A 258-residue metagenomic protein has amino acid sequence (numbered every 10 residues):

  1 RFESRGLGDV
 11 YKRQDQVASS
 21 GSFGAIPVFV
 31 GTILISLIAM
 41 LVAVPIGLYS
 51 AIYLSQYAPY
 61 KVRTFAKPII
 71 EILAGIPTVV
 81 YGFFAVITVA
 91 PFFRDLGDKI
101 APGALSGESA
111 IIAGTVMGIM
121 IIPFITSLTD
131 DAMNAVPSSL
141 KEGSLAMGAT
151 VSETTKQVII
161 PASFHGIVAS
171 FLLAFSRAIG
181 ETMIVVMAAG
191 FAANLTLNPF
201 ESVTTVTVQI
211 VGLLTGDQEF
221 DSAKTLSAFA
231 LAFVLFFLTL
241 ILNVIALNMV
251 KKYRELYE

Functional and structural regions predicted by a protein language model:
R1-Y11: Single conserved hydrophobic/aromatic residue that forms the stacking wall/gate of nucleotide- or nucleobase-binding
S22-S36, D95-F124: Loop-to-helix entry region at the N-terminal start of transmembrane alpha-helices in multi-pass membrane transporters
A25-Y53, F171: Transmembrane alpha-helix signature in integral membrane proteins
I46-A85, L128, E258: Cytoplasmic-entry segments and transmembrane alpha-helices of multi-pass inner-membrane transporters
P59-T64, P137-A169: Amphipathic cytosolic juxtamembrane alpha-helices at the membrane-cytosol interface of multi-pass membrane transporters
L128-T129, V151-A189: Transmembrane alpha-helices
D130-N134, S138, L172, T215 (+1 more regions): C-terminal transmembrane helix and the adjacent membrane-cytosol boundary/short C-terminal tail of inner/organellar
V185-F236: Interhelical loop and adjacent transmembrane-helix boundary motif in polytopic membrane transport permeases
